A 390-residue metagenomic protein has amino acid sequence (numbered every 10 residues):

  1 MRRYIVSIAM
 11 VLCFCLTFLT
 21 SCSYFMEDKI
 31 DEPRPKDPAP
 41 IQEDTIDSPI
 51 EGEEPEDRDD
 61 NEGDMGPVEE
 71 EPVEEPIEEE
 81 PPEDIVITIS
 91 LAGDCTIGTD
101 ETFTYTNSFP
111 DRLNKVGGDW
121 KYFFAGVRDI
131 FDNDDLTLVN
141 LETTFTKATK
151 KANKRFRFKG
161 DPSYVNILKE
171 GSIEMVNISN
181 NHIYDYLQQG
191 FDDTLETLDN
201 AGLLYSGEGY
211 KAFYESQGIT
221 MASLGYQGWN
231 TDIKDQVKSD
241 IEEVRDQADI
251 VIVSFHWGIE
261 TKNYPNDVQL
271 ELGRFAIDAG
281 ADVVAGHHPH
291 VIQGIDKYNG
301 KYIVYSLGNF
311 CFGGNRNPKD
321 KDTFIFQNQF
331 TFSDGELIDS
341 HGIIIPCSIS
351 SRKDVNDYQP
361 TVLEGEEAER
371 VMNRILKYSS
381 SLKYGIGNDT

Functional and structural regions predicted by a protein language model:
R2-M26: Sec-dependent N-terminal signal peptides of Gram-positive bacterial secreted proteins and lipoproteins
C22-D37, I41-E43, D47, E51 (+2 more regions): Acidic, metal/ion-coordinating pockets
